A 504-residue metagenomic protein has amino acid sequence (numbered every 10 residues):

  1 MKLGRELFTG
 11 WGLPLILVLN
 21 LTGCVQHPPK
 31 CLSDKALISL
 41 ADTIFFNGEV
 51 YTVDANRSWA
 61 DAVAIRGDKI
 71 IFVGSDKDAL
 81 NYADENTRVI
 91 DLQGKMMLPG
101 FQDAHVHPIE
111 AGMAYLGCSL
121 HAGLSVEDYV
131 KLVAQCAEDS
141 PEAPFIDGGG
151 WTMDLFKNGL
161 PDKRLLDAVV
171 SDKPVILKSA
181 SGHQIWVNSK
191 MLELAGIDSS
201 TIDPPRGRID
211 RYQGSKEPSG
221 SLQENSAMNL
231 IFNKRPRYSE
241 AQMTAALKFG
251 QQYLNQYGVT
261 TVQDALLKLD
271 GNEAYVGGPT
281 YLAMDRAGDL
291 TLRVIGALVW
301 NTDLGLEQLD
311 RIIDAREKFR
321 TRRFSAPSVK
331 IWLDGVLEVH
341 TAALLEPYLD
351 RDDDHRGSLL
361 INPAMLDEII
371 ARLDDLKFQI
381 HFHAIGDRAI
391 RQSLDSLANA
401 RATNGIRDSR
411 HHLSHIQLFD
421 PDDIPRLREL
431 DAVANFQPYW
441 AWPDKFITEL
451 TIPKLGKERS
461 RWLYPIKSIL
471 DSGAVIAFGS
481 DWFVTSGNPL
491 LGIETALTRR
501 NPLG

Functional and structural regions predicted by a protein language model:
M1-L13: Bacterial N-terminal signal peptides that target proteins for export
W11-T22: Bacterial N-terminal signal peptides
G23, A371-H381, R388-H411, H415-I416 (+2 more regions): His/Asp/Glu-enriched, well-ordered alpha-helical/loop segment that forms or immediately abuts the divalent-metal
V25-F46, Y51, A55-I313, P327 (+5 more regions): Divalent metal-binding segments
D172, V259-V262, T291, T321-A326 (+4 more regions): Active-site lining segments that contact anionic ligands and/or coordinate catalytic metals
D285-G288, D314-F324, I406, L427-E429: Acidic (Asp/Glu)-rich catalytic clusters
L298-R311, I331-D334, L418-D423, L427 (+1 more regions): Electropositive, surface-exposed helix/loop patches at the edges of structured domains that serve as adaptable
T321-T341, D431-W442: Non-cysteine beta-strand/loop elements that form the S-adenosyl-L-methionine
